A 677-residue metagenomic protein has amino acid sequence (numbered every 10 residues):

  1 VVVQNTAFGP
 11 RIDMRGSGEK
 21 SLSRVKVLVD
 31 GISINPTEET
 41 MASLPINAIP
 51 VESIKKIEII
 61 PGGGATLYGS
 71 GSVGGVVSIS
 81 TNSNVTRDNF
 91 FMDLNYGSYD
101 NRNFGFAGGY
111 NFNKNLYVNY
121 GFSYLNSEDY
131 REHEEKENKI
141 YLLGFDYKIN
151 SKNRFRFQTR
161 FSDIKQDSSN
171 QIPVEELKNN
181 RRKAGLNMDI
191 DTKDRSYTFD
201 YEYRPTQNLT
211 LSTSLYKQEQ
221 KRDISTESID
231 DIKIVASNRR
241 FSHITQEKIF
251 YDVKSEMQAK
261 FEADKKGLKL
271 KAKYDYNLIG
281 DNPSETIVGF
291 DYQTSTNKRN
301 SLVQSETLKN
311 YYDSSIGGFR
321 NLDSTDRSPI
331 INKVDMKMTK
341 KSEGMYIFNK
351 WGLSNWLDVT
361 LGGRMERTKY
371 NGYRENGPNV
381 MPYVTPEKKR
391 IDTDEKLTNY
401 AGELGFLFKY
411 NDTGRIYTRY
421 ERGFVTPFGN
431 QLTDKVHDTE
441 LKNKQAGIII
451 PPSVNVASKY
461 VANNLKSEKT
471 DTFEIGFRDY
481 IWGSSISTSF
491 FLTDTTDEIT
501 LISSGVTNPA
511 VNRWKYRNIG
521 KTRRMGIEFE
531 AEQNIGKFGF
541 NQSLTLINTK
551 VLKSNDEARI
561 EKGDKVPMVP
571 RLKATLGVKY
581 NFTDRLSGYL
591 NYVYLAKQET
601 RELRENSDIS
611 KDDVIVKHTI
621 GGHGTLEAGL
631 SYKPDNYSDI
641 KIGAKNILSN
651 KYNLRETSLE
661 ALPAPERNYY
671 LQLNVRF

Functional and structural regions predicted by a protein language model:
V1-S33: Extracytoplasmic beta-strand/coil segments of soluble accessory domains associated with Gram-negative outer-membrane
I32-P61: Short acidic/polar hinge/loop motifs at secondary-structure boundaries that mediate gating or recognition
N89-F91, Y96-N126, R131-S169, M188-T206 (+2 more regions): Transmembrane beta-barrel wall of Gram-negative outer-membrane proteins
K148-R156, R160, T192-G377, K409 (+3 more regions): Face-selective signature of the C-terminal outer-membrane beta-barrel domain
K165, Q171-K178, T296, K369-Y383 (+6 more regions): Surface-exposed extracellular loop regions of Gram-negative outer-membrane beta-barrel proteins, predominantly
I249, E256-F261, K265-K271, G344 (+5 more regions): Outer membrane beta-barrel strand-and-loop segments of large Gram-negative receptors, especially TonB-dependent
K273, L353-N355, V359, R367-T368 (+4 more regions): Gram-negative outer-membrane beta-barrel transporters
A664-F677: Outer-membrane beta-barrel "beta-signal"
